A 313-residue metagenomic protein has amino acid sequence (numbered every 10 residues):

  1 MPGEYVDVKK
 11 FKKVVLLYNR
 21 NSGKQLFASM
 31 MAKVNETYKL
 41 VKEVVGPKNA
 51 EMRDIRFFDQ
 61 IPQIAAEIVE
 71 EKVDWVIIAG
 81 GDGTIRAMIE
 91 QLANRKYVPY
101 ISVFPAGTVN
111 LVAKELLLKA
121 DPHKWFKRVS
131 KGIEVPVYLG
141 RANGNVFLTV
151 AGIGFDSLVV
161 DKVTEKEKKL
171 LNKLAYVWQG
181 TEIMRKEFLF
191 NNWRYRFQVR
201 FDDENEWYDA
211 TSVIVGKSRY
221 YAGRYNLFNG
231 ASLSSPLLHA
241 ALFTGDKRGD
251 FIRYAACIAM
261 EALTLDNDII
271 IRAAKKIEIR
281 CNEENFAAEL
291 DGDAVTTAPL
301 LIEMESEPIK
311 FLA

Functional and structural regions predicted by a protein language model:
M1-V76, R86, Q91: ATP/NTP phosphate-donor binding region
P2-G3, F27-A28, F201-D202, W207 (+3 more regions): ATP/nucleoside-binding phosphotransfer catalytic cores, i.e., glycine-rich phosphate-binding loops
V15-L17, V44, I55, N94-T211: Catalytic core of DAGKc-family lipid kinases
L17-N19, F104, G216, F243: Short hydrophobic segments within beta-strands
R20, A79-G81, F104-A106: Glycine-rich beta-strand-to-loop/alpha-helix junction loops that act as flexible
G83-P99: Short Gly/Thr/Asp-enriched flexible loops that form oxyanion-binding sites at enzyme active sites
G152, D156, I214-F228, A294: Glycine-rich phosphate/pyrophosphate-binding beta-alpha loops
K166-W193, A241, G245-I269: Alpha-helical membrane-targeting segments
